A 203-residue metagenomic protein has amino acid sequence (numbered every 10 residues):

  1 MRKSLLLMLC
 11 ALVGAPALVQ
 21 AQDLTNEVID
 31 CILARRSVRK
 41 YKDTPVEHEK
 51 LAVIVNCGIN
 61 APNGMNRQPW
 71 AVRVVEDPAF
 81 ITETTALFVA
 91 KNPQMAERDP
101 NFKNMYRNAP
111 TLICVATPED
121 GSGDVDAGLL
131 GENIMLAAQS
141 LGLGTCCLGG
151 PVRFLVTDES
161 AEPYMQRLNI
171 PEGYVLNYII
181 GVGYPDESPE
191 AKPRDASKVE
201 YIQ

Functional and structural regions predicted by a protein language model:
S4-V13: Sec-dependent N-terminal signal peptides
A15-A17: Short, low-complexity, intrinsically disordered N-terminal modules that encode targeting/processing signals
V19-Q203: Acidic, surface-exposed loops and disordered segments
